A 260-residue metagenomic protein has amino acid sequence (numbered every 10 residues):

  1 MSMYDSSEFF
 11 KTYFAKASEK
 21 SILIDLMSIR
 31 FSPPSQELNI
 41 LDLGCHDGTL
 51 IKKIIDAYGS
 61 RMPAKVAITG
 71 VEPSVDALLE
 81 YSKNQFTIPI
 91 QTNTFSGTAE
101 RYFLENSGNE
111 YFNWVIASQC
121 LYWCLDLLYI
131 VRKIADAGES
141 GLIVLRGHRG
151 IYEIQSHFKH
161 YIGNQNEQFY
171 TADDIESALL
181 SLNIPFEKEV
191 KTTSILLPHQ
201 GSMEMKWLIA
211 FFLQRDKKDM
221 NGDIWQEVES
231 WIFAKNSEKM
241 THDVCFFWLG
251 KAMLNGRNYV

Functional and structural regions predicted by a protein language model:
M1-S32: Class I SAM-dependent methyltransferase Rossmann-like catalytic core, especially the SAM/SAH-binding loop
L41-D42, H46-Y102: Class I SAM-dependent methyltransferase SAM/SAH-binding core
L104-W114: A short acidic, Gly/Pro-enriched loop at the edge of an enzyme's catalytic core that lines a small-molecule cofactor
N113-L128: A short SAM/SAH-binding and catalytic strip from SAM-dependent methyltransferases
L128-L142: A short glycine-rich, Lys/Arg-flanked "PGG" loop and its adjoining helix->strand segment in the class I
S140-Y170: Conserved class I S-adenosyl-L-methionine
E167-N183: Short alpha-helix
E187-V260: Conserved Class I S-adenosyl-L-methionine
